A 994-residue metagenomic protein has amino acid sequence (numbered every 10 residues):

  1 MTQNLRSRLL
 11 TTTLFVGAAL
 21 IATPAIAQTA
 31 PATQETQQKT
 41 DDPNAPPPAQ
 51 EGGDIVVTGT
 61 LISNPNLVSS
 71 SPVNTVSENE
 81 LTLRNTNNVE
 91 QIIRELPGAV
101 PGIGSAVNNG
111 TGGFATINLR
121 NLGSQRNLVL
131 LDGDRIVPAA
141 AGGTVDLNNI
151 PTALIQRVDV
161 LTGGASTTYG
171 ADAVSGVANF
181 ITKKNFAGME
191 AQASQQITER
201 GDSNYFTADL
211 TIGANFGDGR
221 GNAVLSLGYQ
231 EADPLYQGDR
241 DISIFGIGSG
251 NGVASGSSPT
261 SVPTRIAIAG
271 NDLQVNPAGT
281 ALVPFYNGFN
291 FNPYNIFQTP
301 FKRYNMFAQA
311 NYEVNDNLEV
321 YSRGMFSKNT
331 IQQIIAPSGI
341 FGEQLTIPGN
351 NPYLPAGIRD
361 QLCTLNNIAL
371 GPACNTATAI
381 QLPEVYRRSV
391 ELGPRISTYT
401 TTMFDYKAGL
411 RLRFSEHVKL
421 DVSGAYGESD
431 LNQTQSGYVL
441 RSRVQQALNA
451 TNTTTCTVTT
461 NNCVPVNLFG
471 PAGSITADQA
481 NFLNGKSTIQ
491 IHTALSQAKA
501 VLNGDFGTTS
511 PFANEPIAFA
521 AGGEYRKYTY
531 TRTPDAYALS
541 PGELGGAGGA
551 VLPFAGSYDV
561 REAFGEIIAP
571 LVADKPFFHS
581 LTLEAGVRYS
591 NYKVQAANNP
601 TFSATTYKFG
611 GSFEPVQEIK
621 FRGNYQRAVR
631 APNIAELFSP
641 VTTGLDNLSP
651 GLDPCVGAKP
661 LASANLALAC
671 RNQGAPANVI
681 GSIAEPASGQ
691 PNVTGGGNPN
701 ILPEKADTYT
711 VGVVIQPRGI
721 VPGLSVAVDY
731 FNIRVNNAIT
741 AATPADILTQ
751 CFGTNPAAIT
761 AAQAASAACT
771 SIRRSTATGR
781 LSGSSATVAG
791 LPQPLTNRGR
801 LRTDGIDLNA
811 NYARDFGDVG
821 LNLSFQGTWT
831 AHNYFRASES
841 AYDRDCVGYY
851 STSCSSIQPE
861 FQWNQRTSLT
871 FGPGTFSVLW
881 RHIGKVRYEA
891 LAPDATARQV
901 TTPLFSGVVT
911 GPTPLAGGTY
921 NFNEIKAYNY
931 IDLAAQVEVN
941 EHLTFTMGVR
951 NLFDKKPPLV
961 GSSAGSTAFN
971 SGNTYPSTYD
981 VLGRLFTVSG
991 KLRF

Functional and structural regions predicted by a protein language model:
T2-N87, Q91-R94, D209, G213-A214 (+5 more regions): N-terminal Sec signal peptide and the immediately downstream disordered periplasmic leader that contains the TonB box
A49, N185-G188, G201, G217-R220 (+12 more regions): Short loop/turn motifs that connect adjacent beta-strands in outer-membrane beta-barrel proteins
V89-L96, A115-N118, D146-P151, D172-A193: N-terminal periplasmic accessory domains that precede and gate Gram-negative outer-membrane beta-barrel machines
I93-D134: Extracytoplasmic beta-strand/coil segments of soluble accessory domains associated with Gram-negative outer-membrane
G112, A141, D241-G248, N271-F301 (+9 more regions): Surface-exposed, low-complexity loop segments enriched in small/polar and acidic residues
D134-T162: Short acidic/polar hinge/loop motifs at secondary-structure boundaries that mediate gating or recognition
G644, V819, L823-E938: C-terminal beta-barrel architecture of Gram-negative outer-membrane proteins
N736, A831-H832, L879-Q899, Q936-F994: C-terminal beta-signal and adjacent terminal beta-strands/loops of Gram-negative outer-membrane beta-barrel proteins
